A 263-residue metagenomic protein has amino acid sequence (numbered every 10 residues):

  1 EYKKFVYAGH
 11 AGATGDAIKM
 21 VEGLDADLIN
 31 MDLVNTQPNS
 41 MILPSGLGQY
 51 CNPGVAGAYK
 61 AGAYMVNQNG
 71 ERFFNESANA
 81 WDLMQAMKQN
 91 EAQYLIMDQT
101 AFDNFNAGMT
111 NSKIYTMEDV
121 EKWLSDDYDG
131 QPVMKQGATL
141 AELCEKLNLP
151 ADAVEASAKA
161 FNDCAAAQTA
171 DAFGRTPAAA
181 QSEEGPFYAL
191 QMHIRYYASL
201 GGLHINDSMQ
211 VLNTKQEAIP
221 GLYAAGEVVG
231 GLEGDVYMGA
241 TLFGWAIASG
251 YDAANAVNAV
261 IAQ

Functional and structural regions predicted by a protein language model:
E1-M20, L190, V229-I261: A conserved FAD-binding loop/helix module that cradles the flavin
I18-M20, D27-L149: An anion/pyrophosphate-binding glycine-rich loop and adjacent beta-alpha core in soluble alpha-beta enzymes
L24, N90, F102-D103, L143-K146 (+4 more regions): Change "in soluble alpha/beta enzymes" to "in soluble alpha/beta proteins
A58-K60, Y197-S199, G239: Short, small/polar residue-rich loop motifs at catalytic or cofactor-binding pockets
N69-R72, A78-W81, Q99-D103, R195-Y197 (+4 more regions): Short, glycine-/Ser/Thr-/acidic-enriched flexible segments
M97, F105-V120, G221, L232 (+2 more regions): Function-dense linear segments that define catalytic or interfacial modules in macromolecule-processing proteins
A153-V236: A glycine-rich dinucleotide-binding beta-alpha-beta segment and adjacent secondary-structure elements that constitute
